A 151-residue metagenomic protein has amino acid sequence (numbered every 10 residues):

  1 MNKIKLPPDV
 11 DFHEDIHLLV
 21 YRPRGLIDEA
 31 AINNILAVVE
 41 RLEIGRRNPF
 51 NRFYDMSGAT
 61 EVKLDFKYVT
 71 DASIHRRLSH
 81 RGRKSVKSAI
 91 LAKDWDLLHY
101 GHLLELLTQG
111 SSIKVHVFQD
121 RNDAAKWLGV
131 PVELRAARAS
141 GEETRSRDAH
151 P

Functional and structural regions predicted by a protein language model:
M1-P151: Amphipathic, Lys/Arg-enriched alpha-helical "gate/interface" segment within cytosolic domains that mediates
